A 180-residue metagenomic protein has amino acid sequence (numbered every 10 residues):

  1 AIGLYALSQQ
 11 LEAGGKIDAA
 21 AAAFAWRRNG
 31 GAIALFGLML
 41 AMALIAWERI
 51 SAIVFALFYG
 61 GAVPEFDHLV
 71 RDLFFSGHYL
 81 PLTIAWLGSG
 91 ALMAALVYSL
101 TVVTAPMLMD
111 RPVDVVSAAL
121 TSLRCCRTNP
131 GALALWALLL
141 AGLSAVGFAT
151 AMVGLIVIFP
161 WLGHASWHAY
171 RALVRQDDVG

Functional and structural regions predicted by a protein language model:
A1-G180: Hydrophobic alpha-helical membrane segments
